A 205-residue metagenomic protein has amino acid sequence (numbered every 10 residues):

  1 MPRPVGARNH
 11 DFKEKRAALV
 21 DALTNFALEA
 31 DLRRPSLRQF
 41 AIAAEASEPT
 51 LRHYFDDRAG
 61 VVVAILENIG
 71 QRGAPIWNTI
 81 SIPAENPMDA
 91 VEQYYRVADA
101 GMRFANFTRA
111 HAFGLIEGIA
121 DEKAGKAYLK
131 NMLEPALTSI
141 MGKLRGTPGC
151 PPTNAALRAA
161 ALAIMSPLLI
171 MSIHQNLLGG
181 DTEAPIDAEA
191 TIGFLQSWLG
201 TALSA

Functional and structural regions predicted by a protein language model:
M1-E14, A205: N-terminal intrinsically disordered/low-complexity leader segments
V5-G6, R33-S36, D57-R58, T153-L157: Short glycine/proline-centered loop/turn elements that form peptide/ligand docking sites
F12, R16, L66, G70 (+1 more regions): Amphipathic, non-transmembrane alpha-helical scaffold segments
A18, A22-G60, A64, N68: Helix-turn-helix
A64, W77-T108, N154-I164: Hydrophobic alpha-helical connector segments
L66-A90, L177-D187: Short, flexible, glycine-rich and Lys/Arg-enriched loop motifs at helix boundaries that contact anionic partners
R103-A127, I173-L177: Amphipathic alpha-helical segments used for helix-helix packing
K126, K130, E134, R145-Q196: Hydrophobic/aromatic-rich alpha-helical bundle segments in the mid-to-C-terminal region
